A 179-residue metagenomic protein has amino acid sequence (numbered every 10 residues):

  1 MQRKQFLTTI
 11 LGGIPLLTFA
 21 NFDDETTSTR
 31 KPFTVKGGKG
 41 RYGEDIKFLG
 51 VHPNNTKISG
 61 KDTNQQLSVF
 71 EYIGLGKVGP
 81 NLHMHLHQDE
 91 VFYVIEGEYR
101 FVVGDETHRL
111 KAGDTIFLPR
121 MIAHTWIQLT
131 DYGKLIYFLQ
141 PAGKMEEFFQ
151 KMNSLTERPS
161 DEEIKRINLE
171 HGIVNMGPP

Functional and structural regions predicted by a protein language model:
Q2-E25: N-terminal export signals
A20-V51, S154: C-terminal segment of N-terminal export signals and the immediately downstream linker at the start of the mature
I46-L82: A short glycine-rich, His/Asp/Glu-containing loop-to-beta-strand
I73, L86-F101: Short, conserved beta-strand element in jelly-roll/cupin
N81-H87, T125: Histidine-centered catalytic micro-motifs
E106-R120: Short acidic-glycine-tyrosine-enriched beta hairpin
R120-E146: Ligand-binding loop in jelly-roll beta-barrel domains
K151-P179: Acidic/histidine-enriched, glycine/proline-rich intrinsically disordered or flexible terminal extensions
